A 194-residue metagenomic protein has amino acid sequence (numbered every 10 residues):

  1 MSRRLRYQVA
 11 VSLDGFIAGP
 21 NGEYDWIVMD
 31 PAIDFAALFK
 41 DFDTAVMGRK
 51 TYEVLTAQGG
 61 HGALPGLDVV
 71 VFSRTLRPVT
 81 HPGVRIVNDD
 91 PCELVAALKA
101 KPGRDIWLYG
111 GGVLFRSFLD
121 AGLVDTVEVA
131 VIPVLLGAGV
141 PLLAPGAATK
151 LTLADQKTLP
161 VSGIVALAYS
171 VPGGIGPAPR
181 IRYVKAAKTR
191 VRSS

Functional and structural regions predicted by a protein language model:
M1-S194: Enzymes that bind and transform nitrogen-containing heteroaromatic metabolites
